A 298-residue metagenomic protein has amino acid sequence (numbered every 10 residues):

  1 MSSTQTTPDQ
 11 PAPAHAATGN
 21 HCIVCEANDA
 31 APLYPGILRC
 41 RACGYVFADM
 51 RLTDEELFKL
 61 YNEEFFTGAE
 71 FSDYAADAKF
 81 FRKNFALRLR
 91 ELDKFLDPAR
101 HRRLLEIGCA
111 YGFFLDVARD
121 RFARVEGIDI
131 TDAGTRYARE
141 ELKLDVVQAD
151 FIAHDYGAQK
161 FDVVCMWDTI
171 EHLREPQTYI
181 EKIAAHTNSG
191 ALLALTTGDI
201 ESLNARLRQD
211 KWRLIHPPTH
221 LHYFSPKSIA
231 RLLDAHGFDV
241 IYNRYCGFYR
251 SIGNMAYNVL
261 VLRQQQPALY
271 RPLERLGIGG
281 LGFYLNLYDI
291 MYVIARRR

Functional and structural regions predicted by a protein language model:
S2-W167, Q177-E181, Y245-C246, Y257-V261 (+3 more regions): Conserved N-terminal segment of class I S-adenosyl-L-methionine
C25-D29, P226-R244: A SAM-dependent methyltransferase catalytic signature shared across enzymes that methylate proteins
W167-R174, T219: Short catalytic micro-motifs in class I SAM-dependent methyltransferases
R174-T178, A205: Short N-terminal helix/helix-N-cap motif within the alpha/beta-hydrolase-1
Q177-L192: A short glycine-rich, Lys/Arg-flanked "PGG" loop and its adjoining helix->strand segment in the class I
L195-H222, K227-L232, M255-L260: Short, glycine-/aromatic-enriched active-site segment of Class I SAM-dependent methyltransferases
G198-D199, R244-Y249: Short, solvent-exposed turn/loop segments enriched in Gly/Ser/Thr/Pro and often Arg
G277-Y284: Short, P/G- and charge-enriched loop/turn segments at secondary-structure junctions
